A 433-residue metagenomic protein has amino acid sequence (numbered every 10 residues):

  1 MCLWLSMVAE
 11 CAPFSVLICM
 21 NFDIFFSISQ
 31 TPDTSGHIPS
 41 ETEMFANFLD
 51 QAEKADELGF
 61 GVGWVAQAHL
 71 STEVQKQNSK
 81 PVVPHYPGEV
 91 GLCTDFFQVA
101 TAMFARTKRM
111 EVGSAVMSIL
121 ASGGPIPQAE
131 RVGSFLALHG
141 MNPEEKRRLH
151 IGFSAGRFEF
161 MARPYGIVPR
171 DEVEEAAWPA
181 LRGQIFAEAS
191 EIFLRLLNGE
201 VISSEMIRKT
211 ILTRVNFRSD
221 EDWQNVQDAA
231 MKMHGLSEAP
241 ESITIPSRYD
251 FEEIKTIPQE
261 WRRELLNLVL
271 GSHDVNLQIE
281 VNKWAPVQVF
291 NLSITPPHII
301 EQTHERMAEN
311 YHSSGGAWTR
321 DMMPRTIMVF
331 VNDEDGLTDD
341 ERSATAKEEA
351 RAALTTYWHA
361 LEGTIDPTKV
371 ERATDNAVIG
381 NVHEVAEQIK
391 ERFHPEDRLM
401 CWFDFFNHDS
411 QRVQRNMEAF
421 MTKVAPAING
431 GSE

Functional and structural regions predicted by a protein language model:
F14-R106: N-terminal beta1-alpha1-beta2 module of alpha/beta enzyme domains
F22-F26, G63-V65, V112-A115, R147-F153 (+4 more regions): Hydrophobic faces of well-ordered beta-strands that scaffold small-molecule active sites in alpha/beta enzyme cores
I24-I28, D171-Q259, P297-D397, G431: An alpha-helical appendage that flanks or caps ligand/catalytic pockets
P32-F45, V116-G124, E175-A177, R262-H273 (+2 more regions): Active-site mouth loops of central-metabolism enzymes
G59, Q67, M103, F193 (+4 more regions): Conserved, mostly hydrophobic/aromatic
T101-R109, F135-K146, E280-K283, H312-W318 (+1 more regions): Acidic (Asp/Glu)-rich catalytic clusters
V116, L120-R157: A generic, well-ordered mixed alpha/beta core segment in the N-terminal half of proteins
